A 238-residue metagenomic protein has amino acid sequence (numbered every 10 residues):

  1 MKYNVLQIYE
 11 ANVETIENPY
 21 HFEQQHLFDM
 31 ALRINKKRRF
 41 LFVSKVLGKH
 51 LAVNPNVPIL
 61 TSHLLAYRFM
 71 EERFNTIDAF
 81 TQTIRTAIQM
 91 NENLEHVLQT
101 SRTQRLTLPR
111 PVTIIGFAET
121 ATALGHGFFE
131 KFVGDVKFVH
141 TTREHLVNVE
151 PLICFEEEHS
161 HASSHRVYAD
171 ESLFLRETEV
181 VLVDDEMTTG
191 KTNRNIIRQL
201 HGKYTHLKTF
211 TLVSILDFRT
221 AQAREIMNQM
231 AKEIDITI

Functional and structural regions predicted by a protein language model:
M1-I238: PRPP-associated nucleotide enzymes
